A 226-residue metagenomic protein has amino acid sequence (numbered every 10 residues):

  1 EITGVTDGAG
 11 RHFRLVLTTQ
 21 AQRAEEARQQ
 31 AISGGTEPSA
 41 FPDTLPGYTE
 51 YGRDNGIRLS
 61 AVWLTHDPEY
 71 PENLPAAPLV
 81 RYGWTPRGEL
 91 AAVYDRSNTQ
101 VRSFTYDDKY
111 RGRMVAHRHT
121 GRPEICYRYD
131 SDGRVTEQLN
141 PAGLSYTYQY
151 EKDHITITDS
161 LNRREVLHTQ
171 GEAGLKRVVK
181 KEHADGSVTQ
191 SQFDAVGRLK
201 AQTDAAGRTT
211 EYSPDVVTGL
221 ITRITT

Functional and structural regions predicted by a protein language model:
E1-T226: Extended charged/polar low-complexity repeat regions
